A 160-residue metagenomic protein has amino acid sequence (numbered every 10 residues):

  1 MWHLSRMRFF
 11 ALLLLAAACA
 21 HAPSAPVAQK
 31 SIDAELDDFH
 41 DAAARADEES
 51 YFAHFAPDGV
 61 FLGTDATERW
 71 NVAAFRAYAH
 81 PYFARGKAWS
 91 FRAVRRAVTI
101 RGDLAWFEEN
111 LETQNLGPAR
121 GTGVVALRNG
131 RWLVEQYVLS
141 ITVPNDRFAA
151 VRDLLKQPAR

Functional and structural regions predicted by a protein language model:
R6-L13: Sec-dependent signal peptide recognition, specifically the positively charged N-region followed immediately by
L15, C19-P57, A73, D103 (+1 more regions): Short, low-complexity N-terminal intrinsically disordered segments enriched in polar/charged residues
E48-A84: N-terminal, post-signal-peptide region of Sec/Tat-exported proteins
Y51, A97-V98, V124: Short secondary-structure boundary/capping segments
F55-A56, D65, N110-T113, G123 (+1 more regions): A mature extracytoplasmic/lumenal domain signature
F61, R76-P118: Surface-exposed, charged secondary-structure patches
P118-A149: Short beta-strand edge/turn micro-motifs at domain boundaries
